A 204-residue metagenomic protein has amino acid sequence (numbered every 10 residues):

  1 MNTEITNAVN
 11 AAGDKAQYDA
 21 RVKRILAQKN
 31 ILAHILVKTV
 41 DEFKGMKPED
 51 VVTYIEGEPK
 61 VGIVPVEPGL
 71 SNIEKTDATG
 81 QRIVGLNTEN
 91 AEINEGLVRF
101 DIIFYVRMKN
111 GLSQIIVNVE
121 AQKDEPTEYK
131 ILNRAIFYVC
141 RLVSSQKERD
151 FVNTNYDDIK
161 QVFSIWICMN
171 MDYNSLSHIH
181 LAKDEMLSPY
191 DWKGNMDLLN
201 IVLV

Functional and structural regions predicted by a protein language model:
M1-V202: Accessory alpha/beta interaction modules
